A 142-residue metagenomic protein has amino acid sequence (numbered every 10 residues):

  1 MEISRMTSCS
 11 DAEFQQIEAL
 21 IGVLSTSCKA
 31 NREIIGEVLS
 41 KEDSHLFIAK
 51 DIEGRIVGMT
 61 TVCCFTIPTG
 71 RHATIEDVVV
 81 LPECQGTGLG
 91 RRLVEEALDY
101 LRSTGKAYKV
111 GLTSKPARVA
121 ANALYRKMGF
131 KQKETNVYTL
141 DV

Functional and structural regions predicted by a protein language model:
M1-A30: Short amphipathic alpha-helix that is part of the acyltransferase structural core
T26-L46: Active-site rim helix/loop that mediates acceptor-substrate recognition in acyltransferases
S44, G70, I75, K133: Short coil/loop residues immediately preceding or within conserved phosphate-binding loops of NTP-utilizing enzyme
I48, R55-C64, T74, V79: Conserved beta-strand in the GNAT
C64-F65, L140: A short acidic/small-residue loop/turn micro-motif
V80, G86-D99, A123, K127: Conserved acetyl-CoA-binding loop-helix of GNAT-fold acetyltransferases
R91, S103, P116-E134, L140: Conserved active-site alpha-helix within GNAT-family acetyltransferase domains
R102-S114: Conserved GNAT acetyl-CoA-binding A-motif
